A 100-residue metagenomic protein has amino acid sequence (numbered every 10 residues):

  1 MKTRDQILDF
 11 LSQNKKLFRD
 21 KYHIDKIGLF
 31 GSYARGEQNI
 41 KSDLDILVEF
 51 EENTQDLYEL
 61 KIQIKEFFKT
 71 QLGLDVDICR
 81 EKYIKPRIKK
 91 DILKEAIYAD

Functional and structural regions predicted by a protein language model:
M1-K26, A34-I40, E51-D100: Catalytic core of pol beta-like nucleotidyltransferases
L29: Conserved histidines in hydrophobic membrane contexts and catalytic metal-binding motifs
